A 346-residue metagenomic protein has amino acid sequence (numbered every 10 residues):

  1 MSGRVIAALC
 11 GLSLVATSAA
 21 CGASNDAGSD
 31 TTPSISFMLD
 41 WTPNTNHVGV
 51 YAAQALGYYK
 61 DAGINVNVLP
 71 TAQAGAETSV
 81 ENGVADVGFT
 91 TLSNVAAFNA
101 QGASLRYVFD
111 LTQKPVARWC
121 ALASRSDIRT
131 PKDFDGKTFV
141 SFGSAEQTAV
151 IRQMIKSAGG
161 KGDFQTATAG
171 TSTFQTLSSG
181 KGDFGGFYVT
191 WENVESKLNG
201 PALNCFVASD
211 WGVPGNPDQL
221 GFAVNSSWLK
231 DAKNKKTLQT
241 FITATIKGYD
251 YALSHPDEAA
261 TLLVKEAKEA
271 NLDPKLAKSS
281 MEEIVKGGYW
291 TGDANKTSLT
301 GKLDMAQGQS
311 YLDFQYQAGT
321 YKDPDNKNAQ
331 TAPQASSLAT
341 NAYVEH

Functional and structural regions predicted by a protein language model:
M1-A19: Sec-dependent bacterial lipoprotein signal peptides
S18-T31: Bacterial lipoprotein signal-peptidase II cleavage site
G28-G170, F174-S179, D183-F187, F206: Short, glycine-/small- and polar/acidic-enriched structural segments that line small-molecule recognition paths
L39, P43, P70-Q73, T112 (+9 more regions): Solvent-exposed, acidic/flexible segments
V68, Y107, Q165-T166, A252-L263 (+1 more regions): Surface-exposed patches in mature extracellular/periplasmic domains of secreted proteins
S93-N94, S172-Q175, G180-E269: Pocket-lining segment of extracytoplasmic ligand-binding domains
A232-A318: Secondary-structure end/capping motifs
M305-H346: Conserved C-terminal helix/tail region of periplasmic/extracytoplasmic solute-binding proteins
